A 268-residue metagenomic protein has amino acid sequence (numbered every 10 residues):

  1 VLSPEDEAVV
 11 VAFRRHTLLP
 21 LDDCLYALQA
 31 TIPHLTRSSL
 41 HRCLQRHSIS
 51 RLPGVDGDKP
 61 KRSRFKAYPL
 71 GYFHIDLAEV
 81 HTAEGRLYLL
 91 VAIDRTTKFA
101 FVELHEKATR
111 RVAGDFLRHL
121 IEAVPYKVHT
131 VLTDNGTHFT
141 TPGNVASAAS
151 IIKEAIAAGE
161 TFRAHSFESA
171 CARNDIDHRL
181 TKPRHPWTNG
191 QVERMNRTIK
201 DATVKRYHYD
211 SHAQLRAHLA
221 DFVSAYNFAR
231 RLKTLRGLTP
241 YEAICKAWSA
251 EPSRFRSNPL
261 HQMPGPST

Functional and structural regions predicted by a protein language model:
V1-A8, F13-V80, T137, N144-H165 (+1 more regions): Basic, flexible linker segments flanking DNA-binding modules in nucleic acid-interacting mobile-element proteins
V9-V10, C24, L40, D76 (+12 more regions): Mobile genetic element proteins and their domesticated derivatives, centered on retroelements and DNA transposons
S38, Q45-D94, F99, R111-F116 (+2 more regions): Mobile-element integrase/transposase regions, centering on the N-terminal DNA-binding/Zn-coordinating module
E106-R110, S147: A short acidic/small-residue loop/turn micro-motif
K127-G143: Cysteine/selenocysteine-centered motifs that mediate thiol-based redox chemistry or coordinate metal-sulfur cofactors
L132-T133, A149-Q191, Y207-H212: RNase H-like polynucleotidyl transferase catalytic core
S150-G159, N174-I176, R197-T268: C-terminal domain-tail junction helix/linker
